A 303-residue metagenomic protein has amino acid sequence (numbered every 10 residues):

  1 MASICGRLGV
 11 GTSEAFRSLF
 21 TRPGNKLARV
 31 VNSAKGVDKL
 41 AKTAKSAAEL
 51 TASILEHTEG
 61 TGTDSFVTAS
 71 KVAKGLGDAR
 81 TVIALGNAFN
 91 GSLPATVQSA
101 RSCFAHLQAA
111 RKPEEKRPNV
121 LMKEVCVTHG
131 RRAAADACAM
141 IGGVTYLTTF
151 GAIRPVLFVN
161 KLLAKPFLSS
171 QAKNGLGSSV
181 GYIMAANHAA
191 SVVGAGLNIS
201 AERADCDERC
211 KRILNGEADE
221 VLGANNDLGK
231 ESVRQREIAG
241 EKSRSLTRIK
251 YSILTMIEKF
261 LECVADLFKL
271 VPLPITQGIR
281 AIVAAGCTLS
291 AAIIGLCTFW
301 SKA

Functional and structural regions predicted by a protein language model:
M1-A303: Glycine-rich, hydrophobic membrane-spanning regions of integral membrane proteins that mediate transport
